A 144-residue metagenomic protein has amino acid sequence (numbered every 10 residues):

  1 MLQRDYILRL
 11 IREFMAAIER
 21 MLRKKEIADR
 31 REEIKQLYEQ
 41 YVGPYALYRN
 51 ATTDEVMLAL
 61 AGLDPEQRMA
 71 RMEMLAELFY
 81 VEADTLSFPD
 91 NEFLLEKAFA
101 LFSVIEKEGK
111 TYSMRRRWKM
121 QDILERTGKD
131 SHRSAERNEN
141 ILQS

Functional and structural regions predicted by a protein language model:
M1-M72, R126-S144: N-terminal alpha-helical interaction modules that lie
R12-A16, A70, M74-L78, E96-S103: Generic structural signal for well-ordered, non-membrane alpha-helices
M21-K24, F79-E82, L86, L124: Residue at a conserved register position within TPR or TPR-like alpha-solenoid repeats
E26-R30, S87, L94: Residues in the short coil linking paired helices within alpha-helical repeat scaffolds
R31-V42, E92-K110: TPR/TPR-like (Sel1-like) alpha-helical repeat modules
P44-R49, E82, L86, I105 (+1 more regions): Amphipathic alpha-helical interaction segments
Q67-F93: Mid-chain, well-packed structural core segment of small domains
K97-S134: Preference for long, well-ordered alpha-helical segments
